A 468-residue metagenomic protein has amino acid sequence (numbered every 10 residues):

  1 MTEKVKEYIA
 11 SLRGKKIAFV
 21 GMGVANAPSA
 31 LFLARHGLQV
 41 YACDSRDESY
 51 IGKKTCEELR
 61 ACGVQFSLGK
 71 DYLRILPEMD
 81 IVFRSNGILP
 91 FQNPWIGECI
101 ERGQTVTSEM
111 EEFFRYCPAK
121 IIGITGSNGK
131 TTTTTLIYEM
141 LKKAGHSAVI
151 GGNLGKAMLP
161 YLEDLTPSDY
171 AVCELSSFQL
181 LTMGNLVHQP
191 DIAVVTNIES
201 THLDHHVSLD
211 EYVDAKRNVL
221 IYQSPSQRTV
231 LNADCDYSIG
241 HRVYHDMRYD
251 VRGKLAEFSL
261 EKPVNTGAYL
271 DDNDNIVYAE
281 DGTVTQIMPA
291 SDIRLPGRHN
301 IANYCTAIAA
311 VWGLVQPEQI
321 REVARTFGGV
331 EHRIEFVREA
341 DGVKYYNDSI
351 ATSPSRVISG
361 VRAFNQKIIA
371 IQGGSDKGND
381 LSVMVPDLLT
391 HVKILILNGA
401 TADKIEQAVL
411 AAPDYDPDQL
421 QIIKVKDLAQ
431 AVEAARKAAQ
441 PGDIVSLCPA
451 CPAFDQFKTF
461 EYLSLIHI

Functional and structural regions predicted by a protein language model:
M1-S108: N-terminal leader/targeting and accessory segments in enzymes
Y8-K16, P28-H36, I287-K393: Nucleotide phosphate-binding/pyrophosphate-handling subdomain across enzymes that bind or process nucleotide phosphates
V24, N128-T132, I301, C305: Residue-level detector of alpha-helix initiation sites
A34-R35, L73-E78, N86-A233, Y237-R252 (+2 more regions): Phosphate-binding loop of NTP-binding sites
Q39-D47, V230-A233, I371-Q372, H391-A400: Short internal beta-strands
A42-C43, V195-N197, N232, S446-A450: Short beta-strands and strand-loop turn motifs
D44, S67-K70, T107-E111, R248-D271 (+4 more regions): Beta-strand->loop->alpha-helix junctions that form or flank phosphate-binding loops in nucleotide-handling enzymes
C56, V383-G442: C-terminal helical cap/extension that packs against the catalytic core of soluble nucleotide-cofactor enzymes
